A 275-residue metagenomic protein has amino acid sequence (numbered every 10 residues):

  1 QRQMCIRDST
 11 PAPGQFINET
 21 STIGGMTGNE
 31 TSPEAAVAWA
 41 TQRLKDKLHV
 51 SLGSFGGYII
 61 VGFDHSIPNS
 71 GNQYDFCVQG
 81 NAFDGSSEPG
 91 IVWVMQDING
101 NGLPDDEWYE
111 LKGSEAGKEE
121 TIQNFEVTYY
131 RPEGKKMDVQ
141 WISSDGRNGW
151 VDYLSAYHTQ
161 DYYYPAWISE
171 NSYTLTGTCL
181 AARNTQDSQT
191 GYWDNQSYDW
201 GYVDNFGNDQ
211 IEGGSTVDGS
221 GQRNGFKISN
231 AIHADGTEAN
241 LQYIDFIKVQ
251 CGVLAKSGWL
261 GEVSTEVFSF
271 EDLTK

Functional and structural regions predicted by a protein language model:
Q1-I6: Short, small-residue-biased leader/transition segments that mark boundaries at the very start of proteins
P11-L52, N171-Y173, T178-A231: Acidic/charged, solvent-exposed loop-and-adjacent secondary-structure segments enriched in E/D, K/R, S/T, and G/P
N29-D97: Short N-terminal edge-element motif at the start of the domain
I98-E107, D209: Acidic, glycine-anchored loop motifs typical of Ca2+
S114-D218: Low-complexity, serine/threonine/proline-enriched polar segments
L241-F246: Extracellular Ig-like/FN3 beta-sandwich strand-entry sites
V249-K256: Short beta-strand-plus-loop segments that form exposed binding edges in beta-rich domains
K256-K275: Exposed low-complexity, polar/acidic, P/S/T/G-rich flexible segments that act as propeptides, protease-susceptible
